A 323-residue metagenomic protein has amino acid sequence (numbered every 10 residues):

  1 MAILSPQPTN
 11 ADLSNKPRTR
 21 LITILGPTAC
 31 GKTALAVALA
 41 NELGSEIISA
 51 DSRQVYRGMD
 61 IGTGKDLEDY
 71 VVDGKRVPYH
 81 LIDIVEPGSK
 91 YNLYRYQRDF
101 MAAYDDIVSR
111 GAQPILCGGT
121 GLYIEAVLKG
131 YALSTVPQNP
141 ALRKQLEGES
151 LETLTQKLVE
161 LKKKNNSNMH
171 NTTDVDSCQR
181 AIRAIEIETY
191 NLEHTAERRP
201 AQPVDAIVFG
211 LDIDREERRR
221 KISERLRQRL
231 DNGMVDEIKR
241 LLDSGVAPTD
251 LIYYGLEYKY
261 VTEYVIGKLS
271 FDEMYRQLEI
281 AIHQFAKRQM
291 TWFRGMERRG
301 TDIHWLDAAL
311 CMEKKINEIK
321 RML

Functional and structural regions predicted by a protein language model:
M1-L323: Phosphate/pyrophosphate-binding catalytic cores of soluble transferases and nucleic-acid-acting enzymes
